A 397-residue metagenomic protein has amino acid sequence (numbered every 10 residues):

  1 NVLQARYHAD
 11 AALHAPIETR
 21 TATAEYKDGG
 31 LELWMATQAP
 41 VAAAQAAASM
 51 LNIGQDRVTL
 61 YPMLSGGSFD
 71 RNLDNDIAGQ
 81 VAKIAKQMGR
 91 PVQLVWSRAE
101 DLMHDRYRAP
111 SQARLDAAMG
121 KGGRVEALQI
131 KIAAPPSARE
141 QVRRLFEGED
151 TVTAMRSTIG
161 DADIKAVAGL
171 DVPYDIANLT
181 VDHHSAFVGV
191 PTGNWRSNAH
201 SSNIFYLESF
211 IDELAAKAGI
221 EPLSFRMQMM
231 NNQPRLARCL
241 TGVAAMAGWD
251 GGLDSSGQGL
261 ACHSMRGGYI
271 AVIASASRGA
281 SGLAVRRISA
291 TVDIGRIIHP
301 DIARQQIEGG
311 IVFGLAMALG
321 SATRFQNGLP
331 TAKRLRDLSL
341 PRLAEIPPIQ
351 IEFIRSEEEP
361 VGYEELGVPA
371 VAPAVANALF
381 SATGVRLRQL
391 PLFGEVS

Functional and structural regions predicted by a protein language model:
N1-S397: Cofactor-binding beta-sheet edge motifs in enzyme active sites
